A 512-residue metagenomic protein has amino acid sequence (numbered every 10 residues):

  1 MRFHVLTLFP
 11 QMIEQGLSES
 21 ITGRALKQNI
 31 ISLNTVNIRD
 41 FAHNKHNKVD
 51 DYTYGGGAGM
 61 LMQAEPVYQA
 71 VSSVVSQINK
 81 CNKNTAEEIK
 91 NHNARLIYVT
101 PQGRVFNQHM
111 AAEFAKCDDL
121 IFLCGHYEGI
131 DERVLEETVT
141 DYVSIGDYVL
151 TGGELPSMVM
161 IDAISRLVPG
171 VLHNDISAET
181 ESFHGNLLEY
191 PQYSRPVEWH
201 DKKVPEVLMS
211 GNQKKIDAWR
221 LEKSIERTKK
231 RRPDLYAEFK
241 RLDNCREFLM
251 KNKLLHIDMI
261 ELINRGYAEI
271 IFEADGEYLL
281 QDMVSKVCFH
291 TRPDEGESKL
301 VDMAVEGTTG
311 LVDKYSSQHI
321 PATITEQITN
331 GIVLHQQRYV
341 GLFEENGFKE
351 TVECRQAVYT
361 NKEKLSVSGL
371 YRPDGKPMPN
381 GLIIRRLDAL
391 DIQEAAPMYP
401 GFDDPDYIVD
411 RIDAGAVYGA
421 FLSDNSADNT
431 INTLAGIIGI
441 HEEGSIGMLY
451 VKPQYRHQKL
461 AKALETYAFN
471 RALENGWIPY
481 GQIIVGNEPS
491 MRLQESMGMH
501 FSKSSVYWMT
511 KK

Functional and structural regions predicted by a protein language model:
Q63-I121, H126: S-adenosyl-L-methionine/SAH cofactor-binding core of RNA-modifying enzymes
I130, V134-N174: Structured adenosyl-cofactor binding patch, chiefly the S-adenosyl-L-methionine
A237-M259, C354, K364-P405: Short amphipathic alpha-helix that is part of the acyltransferase structural core
L249-A322, T329-N330, G436-M448, K452-P453: Conserved donor-binding loop and adjoining core beta-sheet/short helix segment in diverse acyl/aminoacyl transferases
D282-M283, D406-N425, N429-P453: A conserved beta-strand-loop-helix scaffold within acyl/acetyltransferase catalytic domains
M283-K286, H290-P379, Y507-T510: Acyl-donor-binding surface of acyltransferase catalytic domains
A304-G307, Y455, K459-Y467: Conserved acetyl-CoA pyrophosphate-binding loop and the N-cap/start of the following alpha-helix in GNAT-like
H335-E350, K462, V485-K503: Conserved active-site alpha-helix within GNAT-family acetyltransferase domains
